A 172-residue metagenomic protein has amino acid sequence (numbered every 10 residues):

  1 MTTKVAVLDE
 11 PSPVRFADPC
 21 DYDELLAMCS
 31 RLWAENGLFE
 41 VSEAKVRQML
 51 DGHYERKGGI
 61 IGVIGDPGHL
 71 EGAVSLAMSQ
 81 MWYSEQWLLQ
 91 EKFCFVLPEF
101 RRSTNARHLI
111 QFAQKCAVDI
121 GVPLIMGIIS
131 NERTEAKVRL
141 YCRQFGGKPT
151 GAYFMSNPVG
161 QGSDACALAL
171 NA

Functional and structural regions predicted by a protein language model:
T3-S42, N171: Short amphipathic alpha-helix that is part of the acyltransferase structural core
D51-V63: A short helix-loop-beta-strand connector motif used in the catalytic cores of GNAT acetyltransferases and, in some
V63, H69-S79: Conserved beta-strand in the GNAT
Q80-E91: A conserved beta-turn-beta hairpin within the catalytic core of GNAT-like acetyltransferases that forms part
K92-R102: A short, internal acetyl-CoA/4′-phosphopantetheine-binding micro-motif in the GNAT/acyltransferase core
H108-P123: Conserved acyl-CoA
I125-K137: Conserved beta-strand-loop-alpha-helix junction that forms the acyl-donor binding cleft
V138-R139, R143-A172: C-terminal "cap" of GNAT-fold acetyltransferases
